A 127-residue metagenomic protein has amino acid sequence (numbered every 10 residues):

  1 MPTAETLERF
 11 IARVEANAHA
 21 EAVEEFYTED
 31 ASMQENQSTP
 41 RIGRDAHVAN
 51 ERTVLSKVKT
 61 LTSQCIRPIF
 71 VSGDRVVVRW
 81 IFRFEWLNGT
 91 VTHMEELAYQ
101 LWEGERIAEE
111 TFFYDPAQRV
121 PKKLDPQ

Functional and structural regions predicted by a protein language model:
P2-T6, A20-D74: A solvent-exposed, acidic/Ser-Thr-rich amphipathic alpha-helical stretch
Y27, F82-F84, A98, Y114: Short beta-strand segments enriched in hydrophobic/aromatic residues within well-folded beta-rich domains
S56-T60, F84-V91: Short, cysteine-centered beta-strand-loop-beta hairpins and adjacent loop/turn segments enriched in charged/polar
T62-C65, R79, T92-A98: Short, surface-exposed coil-to-beta transition loops
G73-F82: A short hydrophobic beta-strand element
T111-Q127: Low-complexity, intrinsically disordered terminal/linker segments enriched in charged and Gly/Pro repeats
